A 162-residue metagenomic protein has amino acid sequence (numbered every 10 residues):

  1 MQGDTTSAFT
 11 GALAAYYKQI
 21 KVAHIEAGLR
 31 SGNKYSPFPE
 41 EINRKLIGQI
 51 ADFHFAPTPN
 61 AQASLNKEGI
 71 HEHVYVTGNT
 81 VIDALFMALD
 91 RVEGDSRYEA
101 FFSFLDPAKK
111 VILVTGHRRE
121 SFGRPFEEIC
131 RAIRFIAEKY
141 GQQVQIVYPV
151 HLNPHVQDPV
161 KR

Functional and structural regions predicted by a protein language model:
M1-G69: Active-site and donor-binding regions of nucleotide-sugar-utilizing enzymes
D4-T6, R118-S121, L152-H155: Short glycine-rich anion-binding loops that position phosphate/pyrophosphate groups of nucleotides and phosphorylated
G11, L65, L85, V156-V160: Hydrophobic packing residues within well-ordered alpha-helices of enzyme cores
V22-L29, G78, L113-G116, V147-P149: Short beta-strands and strand-loop turn motifs
I50-E128: A nucleotide-sugar donor-handling region in carbohydrate enzymes
P125-Q142: Short hydrophobic signal-anchor/transmembrane segments that target glycosyltransferases and glycosylation machinery
Q143-R162: Catalytic donor nucleotide-activated moiety binding site of glycosyltransferases and closely related
